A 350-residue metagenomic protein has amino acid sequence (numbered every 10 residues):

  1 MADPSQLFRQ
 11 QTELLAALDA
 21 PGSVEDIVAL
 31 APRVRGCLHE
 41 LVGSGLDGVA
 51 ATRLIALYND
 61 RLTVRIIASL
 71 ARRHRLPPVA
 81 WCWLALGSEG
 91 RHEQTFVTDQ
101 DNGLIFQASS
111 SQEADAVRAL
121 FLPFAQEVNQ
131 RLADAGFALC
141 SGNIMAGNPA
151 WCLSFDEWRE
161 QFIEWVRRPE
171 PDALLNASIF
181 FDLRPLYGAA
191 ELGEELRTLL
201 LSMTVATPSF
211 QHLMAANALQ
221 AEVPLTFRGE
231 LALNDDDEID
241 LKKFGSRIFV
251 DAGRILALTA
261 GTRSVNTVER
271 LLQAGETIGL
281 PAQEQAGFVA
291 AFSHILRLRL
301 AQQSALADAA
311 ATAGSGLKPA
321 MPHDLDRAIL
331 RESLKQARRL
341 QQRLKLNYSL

Functional and structural regions predicted by a protein language model:
M1-I67, A71-H74: N-terminal regions immediately upstream of nucleotidyltransferase
L30-H39, T52-R65, R73-A80, A114-S178 (+2 more regions): Conserved catalytic core of two-metal-ion nucleotidyltransferases
G43-T52, I105-D115, A232-E238, L280 (+1 more regions): Glycine- and acidic
A80, E191-E194, T198-L350: Conserved nucleotidyltransferase catalytic core and NTase-mimicking acidic/glycine-rich helix/loop elements in nucleic
A80-G87: Short gly/ser-rich loop at a beta-strand->alpha-helix junction or flexible surface loop bordering the NTP-binding
R91-A119: Catalytic metal-binding acidic patch
L104, Q126, Q130, S246-V250 (+1 more regions): Feature representing long, continuous alpha-helical segments
Q161, R167-D182, I248-A257, L296-A301: Alpha-helical scaffolding flanking metal-ion-dependent phosphate/phosphodiester catalytic sites
